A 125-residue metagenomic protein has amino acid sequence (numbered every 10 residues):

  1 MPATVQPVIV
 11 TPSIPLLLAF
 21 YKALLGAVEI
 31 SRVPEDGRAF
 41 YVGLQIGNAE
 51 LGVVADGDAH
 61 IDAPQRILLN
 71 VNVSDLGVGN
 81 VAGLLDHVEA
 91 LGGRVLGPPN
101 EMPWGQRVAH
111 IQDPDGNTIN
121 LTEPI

Functional and structural regions predicted by a protein language model:
M1-V8, K22-Q112, T122-I125: Vicinal oxygen chelate
T11-P15: Short acidic-aromatic low-complexity motifs
A19: Active-site phosphate/pyrophosphate- and oxyanion-stabilizing loops and adjacent acidic/basic residues in soluble
D115: Conserved ATPase active-site switch/coordination loops adjacent to the nucleotide-binding site
